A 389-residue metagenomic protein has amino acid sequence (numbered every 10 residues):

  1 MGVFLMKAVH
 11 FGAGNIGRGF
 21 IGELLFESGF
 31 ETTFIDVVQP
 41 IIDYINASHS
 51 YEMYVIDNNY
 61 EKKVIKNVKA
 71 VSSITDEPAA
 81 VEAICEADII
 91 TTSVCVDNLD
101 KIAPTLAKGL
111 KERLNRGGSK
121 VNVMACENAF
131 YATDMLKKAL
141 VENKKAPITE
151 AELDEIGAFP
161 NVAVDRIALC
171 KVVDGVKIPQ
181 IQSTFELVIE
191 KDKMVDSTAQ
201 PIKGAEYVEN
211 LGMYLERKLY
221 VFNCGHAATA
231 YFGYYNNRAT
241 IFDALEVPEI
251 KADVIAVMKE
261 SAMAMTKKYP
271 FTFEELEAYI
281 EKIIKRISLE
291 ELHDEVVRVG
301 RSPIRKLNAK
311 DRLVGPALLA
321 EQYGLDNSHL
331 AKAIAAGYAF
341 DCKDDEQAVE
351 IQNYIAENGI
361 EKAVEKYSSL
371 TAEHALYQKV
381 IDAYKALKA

Functional and structural regions predicted by a protein language model:
M1-L5: Short, Lys/Arg-enriched N-terminal segments with co-localized hydrophobic residues within the first ~10-30 amino acids
M6-F11, N15-A389: Substrate/ligand-engaging "lid" and interaction regions
